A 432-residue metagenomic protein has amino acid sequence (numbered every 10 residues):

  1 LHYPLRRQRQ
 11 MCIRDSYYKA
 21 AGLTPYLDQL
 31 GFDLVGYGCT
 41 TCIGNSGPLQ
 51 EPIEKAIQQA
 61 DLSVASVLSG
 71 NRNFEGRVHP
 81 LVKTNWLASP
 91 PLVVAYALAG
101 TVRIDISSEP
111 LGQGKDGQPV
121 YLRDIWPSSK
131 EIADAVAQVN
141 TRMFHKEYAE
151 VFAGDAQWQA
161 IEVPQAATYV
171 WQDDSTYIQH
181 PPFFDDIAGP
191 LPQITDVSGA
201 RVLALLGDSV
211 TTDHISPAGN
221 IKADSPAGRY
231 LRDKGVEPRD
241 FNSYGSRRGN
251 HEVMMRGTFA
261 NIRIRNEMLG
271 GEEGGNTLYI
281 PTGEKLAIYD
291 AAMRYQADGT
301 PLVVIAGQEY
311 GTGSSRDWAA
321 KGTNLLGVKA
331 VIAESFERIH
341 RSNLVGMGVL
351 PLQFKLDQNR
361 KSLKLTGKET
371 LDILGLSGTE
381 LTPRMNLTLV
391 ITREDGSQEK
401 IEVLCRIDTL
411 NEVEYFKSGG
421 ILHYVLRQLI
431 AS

Functional and structural regions predicted by a protein language model:
L1-R9, I13: Single conserved hydrophobic/aromatic residue that forms the stacking wall/gate of nucleotide- or nucleobase-binding
D15-S16, D33-E147, V345-L350, L381-R384: Mobile "lid/hinge" segments at catalytic clefts and subdomain interfaces of large enzymes
N71, M293, A297-E337: Extracellular/luminal Protease-associated
T84-N85, P90-L92, I215-R239, K321-A330 (+3 more regions): Extended active-site and interfacial segments that coordinate phosphate-rich ligands in large catalytic machineries
G114-S129, R341-Y415: Acidic, glycine-rich flexible loop/linker segments
V120-A204, D213-I215: Flexible inter-domain linker/hinge segments
Y177-G189, S198-A297: N-terminal beta-alpha supersecondary unit
